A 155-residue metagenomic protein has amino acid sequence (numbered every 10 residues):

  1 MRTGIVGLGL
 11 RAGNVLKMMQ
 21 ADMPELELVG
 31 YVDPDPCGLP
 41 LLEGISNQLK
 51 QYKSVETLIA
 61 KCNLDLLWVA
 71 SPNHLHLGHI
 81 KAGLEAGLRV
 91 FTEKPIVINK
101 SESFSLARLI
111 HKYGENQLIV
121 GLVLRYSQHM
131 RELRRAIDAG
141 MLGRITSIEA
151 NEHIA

Functional and structural regions predicted by a protein language model:
M1-S46: N-terminal Rossmann-like dinucleotide-binding module
M18, D22, L42-I45, A82-A86 (+2 more regions): Alpha-helical structural signal in soluble globular domains
L28, Q48, L64-L67, L142-I145: Local beta-strand N-terminus motif with an aromatic residue
G30, D65-L66, R89, Q117 (+1 more regions): Short, Asp-centered acidic motifs that coordinate Mg2+ and/or phosphate in catalytic or ligand-binding sites
D33-D35, S71, E149-E152: Residues that line or immediately flank small-molecule/substrate-binding pockets and catalytic motifs
I45-K50, Y113-Q117: A short helix-to-beta-strand connector/capping loop
L49-L109: Beta-loop-alpha module in the N-terminal Rossmann-like domain of NAD(P)-dependent dehydrogenases, especially those
V97-A155: A contiguous active-site-proximal alpha/beta segment in oxidoreductase catalytic domains
